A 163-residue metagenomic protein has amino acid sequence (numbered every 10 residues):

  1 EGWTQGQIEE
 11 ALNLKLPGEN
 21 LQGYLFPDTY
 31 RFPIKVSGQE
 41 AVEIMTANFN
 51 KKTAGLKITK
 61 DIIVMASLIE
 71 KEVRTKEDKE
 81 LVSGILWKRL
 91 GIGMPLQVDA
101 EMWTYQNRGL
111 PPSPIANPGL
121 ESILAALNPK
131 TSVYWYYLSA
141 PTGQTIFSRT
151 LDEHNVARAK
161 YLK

Functional and structural regions predicted by a protein language model:
E10-K163: Bacterial extracytoplasmic/cell-wall-associated proteins, especially those involved in peptidoglycan
